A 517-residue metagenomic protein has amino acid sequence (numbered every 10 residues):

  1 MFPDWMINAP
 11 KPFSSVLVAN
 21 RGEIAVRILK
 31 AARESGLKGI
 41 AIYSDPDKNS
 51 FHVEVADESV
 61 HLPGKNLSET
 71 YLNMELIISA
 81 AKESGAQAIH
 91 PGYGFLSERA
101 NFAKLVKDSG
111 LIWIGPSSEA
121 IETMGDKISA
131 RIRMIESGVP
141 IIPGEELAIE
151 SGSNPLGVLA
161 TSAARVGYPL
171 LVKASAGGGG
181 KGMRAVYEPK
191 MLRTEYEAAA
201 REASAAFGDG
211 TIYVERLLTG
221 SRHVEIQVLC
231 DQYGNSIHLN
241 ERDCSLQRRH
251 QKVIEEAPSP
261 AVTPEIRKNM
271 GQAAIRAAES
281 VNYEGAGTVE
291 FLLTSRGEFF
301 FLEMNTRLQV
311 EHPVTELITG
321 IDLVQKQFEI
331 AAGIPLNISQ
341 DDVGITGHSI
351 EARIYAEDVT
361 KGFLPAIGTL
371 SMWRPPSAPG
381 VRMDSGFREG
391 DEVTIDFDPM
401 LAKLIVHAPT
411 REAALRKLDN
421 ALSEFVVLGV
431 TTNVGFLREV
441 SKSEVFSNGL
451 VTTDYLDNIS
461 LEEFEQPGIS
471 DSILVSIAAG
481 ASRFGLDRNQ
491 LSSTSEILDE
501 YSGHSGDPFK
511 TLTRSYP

Functional and structural regions predicted by a protein language model:
M1-V289, L293-Q309: N-terminal beta-alpha lobe that positions the nucleotide/phosphoryl donor in ATP/NTP-coupled carboxylate activation
A274, P313-P517: Catalytic cores of soluble metabolic enzymes centered on carboxylation/carboxyl-transfer
